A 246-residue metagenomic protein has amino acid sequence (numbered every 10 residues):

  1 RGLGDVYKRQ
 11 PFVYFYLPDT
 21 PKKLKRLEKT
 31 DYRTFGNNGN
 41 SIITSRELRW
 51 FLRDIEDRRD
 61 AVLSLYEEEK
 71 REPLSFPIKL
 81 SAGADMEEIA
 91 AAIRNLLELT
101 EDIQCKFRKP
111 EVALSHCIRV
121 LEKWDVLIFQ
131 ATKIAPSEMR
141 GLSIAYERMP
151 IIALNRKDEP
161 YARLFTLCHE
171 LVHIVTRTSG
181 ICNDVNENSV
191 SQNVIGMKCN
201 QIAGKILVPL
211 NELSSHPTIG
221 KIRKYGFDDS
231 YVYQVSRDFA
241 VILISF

Functional and structural regions predicted by a protein language model:
R1, D5-F246: Short juxta-domain linker segments that transition from a proline/glycine-rich, charged coil into a short amphipathic
